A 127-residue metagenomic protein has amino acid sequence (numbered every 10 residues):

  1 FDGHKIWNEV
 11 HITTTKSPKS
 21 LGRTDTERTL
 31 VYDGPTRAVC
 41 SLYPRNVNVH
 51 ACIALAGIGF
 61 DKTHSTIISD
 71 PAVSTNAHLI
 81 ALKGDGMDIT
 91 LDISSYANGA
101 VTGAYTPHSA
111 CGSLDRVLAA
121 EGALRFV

Functional and structural regions predicted by a protein language model:
F1-V127: Active-site-lining helix/loop region of Rossmann-like oxidoreductase modules
